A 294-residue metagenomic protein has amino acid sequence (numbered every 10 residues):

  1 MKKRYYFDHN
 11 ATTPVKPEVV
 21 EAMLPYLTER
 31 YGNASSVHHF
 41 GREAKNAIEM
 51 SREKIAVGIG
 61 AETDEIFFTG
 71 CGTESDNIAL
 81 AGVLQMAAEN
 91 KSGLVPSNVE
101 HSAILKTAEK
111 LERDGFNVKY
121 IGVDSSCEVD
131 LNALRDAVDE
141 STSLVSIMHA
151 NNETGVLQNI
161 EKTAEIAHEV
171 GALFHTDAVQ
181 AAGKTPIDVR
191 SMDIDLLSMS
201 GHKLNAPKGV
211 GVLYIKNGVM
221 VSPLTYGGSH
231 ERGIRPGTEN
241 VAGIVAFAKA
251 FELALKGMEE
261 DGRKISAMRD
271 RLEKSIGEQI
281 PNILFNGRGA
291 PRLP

Functional and structural regions predicted by a protein language model:
M1-P294: Pyridoxal 5′-phosphate
